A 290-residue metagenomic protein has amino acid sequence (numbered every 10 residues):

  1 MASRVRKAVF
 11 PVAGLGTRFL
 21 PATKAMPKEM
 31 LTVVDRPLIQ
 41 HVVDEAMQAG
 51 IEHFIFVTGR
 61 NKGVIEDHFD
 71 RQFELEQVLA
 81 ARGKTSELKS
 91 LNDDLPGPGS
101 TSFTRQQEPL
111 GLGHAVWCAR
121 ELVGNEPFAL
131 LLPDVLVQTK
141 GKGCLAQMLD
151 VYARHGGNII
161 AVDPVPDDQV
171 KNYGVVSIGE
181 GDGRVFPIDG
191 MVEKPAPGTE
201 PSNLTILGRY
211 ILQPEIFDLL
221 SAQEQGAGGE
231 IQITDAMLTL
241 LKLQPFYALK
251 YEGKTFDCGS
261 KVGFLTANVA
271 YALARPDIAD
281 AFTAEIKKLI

Functional and structural regions predicted by a protein language model:
M1-F10, R18, T32, R36-L130 (+1 more regions): Conserved N-terminal catalytic core of the sugar/cofactor nucleotidyltransferase
L15, M26, N61, E252-K254 (+1 more regions): A generic "binding-loop/recognition-motif" signal
A46-E52, R71, V151-H155, L212-I290: Terminal amphipathic alpha-helical/low-complexity segments used for targeting or macromolecular assembly
R60, L131, I211-L212, G259: A conserved hydrophobic position in a structured secondary element of the catalytic/binding core that shapes
K89-G99, G179-V185, T239-L241: Short, conserved catalytic or adaptor-binding loops enriched in Gly and charged residues
L136-D218, Q223, A227: Conserved core of the sugar-phosphate nucleotidyltransferase
